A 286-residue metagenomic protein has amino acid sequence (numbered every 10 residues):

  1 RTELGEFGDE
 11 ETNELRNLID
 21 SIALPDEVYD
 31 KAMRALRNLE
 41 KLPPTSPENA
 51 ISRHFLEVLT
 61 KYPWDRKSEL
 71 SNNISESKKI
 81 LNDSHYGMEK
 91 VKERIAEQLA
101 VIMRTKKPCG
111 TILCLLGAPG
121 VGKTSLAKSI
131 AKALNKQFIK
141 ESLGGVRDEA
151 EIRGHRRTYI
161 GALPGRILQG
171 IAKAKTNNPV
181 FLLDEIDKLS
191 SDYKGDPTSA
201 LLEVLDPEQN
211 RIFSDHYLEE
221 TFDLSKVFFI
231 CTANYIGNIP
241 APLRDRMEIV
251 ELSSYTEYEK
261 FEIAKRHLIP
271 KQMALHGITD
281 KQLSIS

Functional and structural regions predicted by a protein language model:
R1-T105: Extended, charged alpha-helical coiled-coil/arm scaffolds that mediate oligomerization and mechanical coupling in large
I22-Y29, R66-K67, K175, Y235-D245 (+1 more regions): Conserved C-terminal "switch" segment of AAA+ ATPases
K107-L113, N177-P179, V227: Pre-Walker A (Motif I) flank of P-loop NTPase domains
C109-L143, A172-K173, L202, D206: Walker A/P-loop
L115-G117, G154, E185: The Walker A (P-loop) glycine that initiates the GxxxxGKT/S ATP-binding motif of P-loop NTPases
A133-L163, G170, S190, E259: AAA+/P-loop NTPase substrate/partner-engagement loops
T158-L183, S214-T221: Conserved alpha-helical scaffold flanking the Walker A/P-loop in AAA+ ATPase domains
L183-F222, K226: Conserved catalytic/switch belt of AAA+ P-loop NTPases
